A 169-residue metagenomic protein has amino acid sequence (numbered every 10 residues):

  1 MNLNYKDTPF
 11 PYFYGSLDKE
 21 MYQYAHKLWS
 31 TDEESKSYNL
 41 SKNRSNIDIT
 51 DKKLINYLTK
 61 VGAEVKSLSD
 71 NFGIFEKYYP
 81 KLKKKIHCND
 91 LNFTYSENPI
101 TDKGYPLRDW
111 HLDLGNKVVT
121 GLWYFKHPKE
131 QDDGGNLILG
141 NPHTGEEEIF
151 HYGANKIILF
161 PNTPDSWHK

Functional and structural regions predicted by a protein language model:
N2-L82: Non-heme Fe(II)/2-oxoglutarate
I74, Y79-K169: Catalytic core of non-heme Fe(II) oxygenases with the double-stranded beta-helix
